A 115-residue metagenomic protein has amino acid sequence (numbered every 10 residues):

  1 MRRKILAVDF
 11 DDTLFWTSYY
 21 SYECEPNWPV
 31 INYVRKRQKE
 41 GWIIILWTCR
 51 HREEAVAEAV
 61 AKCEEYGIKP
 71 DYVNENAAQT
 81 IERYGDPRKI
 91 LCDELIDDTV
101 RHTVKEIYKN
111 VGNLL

Functional and structural regions predicted by a protein language model:
M1-L115: HAD-like aspartate-dependent phosphatase fold
